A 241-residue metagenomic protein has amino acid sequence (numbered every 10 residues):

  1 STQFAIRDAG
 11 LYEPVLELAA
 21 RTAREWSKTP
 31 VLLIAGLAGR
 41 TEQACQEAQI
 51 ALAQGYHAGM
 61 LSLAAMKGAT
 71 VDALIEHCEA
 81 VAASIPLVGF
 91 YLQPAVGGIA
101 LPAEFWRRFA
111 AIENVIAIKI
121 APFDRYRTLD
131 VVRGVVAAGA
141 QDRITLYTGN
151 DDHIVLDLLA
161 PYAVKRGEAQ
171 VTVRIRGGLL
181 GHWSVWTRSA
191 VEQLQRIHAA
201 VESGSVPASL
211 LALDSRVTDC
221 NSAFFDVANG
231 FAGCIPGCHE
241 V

Functional and structural regions predicted by a protein language model:
S1-W106: Active-site beta->alpha loop and helix N-cap motifs at the rims of alpha/beta catalytic domains
Q49, E192, E240: Surface-exposed charge patches
A80-V88, Q93-C234: Catalytic alpha/beta core domains of metabolic enzymes, predominantly
C234-V241: Short glycine/proline-rich, acidic loop/turn segments that cap or connect secondary-structure elements
